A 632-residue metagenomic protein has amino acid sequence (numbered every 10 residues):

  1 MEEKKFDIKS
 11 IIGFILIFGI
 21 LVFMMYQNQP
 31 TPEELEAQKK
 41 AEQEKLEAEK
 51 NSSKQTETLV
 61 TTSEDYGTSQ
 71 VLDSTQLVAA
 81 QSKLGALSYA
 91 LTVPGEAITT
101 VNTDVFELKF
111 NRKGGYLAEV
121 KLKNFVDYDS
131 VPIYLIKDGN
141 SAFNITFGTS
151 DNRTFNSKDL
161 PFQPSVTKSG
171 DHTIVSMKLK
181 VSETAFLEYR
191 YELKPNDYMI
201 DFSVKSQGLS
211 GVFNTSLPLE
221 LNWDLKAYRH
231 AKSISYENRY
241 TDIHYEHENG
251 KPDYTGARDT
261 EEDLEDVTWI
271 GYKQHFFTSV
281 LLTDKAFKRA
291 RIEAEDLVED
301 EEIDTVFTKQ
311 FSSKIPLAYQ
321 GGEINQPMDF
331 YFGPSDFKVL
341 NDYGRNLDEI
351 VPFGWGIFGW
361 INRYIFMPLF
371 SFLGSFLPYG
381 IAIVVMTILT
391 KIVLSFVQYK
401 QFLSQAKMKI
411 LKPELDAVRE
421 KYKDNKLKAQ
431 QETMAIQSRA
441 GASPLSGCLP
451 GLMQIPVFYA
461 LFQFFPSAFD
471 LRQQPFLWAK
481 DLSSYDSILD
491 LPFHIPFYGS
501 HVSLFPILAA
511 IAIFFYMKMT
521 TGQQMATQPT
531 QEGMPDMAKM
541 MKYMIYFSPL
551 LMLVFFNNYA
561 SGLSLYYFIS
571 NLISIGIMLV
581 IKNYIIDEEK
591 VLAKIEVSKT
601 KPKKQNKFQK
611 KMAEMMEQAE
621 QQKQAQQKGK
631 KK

Functional and structural regions predicted by a protein language model:
M1-Q55, L59-V60, F110, V204-K205 (+6 more regions): Helix-loop-helix
Q55, L59-E96: Short, Gly/Pro- and small/polar-rich lid/capping loops
S74-T75, L91-E349: Soluble non-transmembrane domains of integral membrane proteins
S88-T92, N102, G256, P378 (+2 more regions): General structural signal for secondary-structure boundaries
